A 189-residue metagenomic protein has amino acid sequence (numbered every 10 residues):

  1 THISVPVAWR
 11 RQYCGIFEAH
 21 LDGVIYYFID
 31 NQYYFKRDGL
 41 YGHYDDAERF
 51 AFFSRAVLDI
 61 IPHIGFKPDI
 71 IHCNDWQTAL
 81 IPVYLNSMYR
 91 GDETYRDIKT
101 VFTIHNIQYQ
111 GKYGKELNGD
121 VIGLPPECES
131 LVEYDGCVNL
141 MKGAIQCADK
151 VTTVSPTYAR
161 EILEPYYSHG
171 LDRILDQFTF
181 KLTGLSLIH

Functional and structural regions predicted by a protein language model:
T1-I188: Catalytic cores of nucleotide-sugar-dependent glycosyltransferases that transfer UDP/GDP/TDP-activated
